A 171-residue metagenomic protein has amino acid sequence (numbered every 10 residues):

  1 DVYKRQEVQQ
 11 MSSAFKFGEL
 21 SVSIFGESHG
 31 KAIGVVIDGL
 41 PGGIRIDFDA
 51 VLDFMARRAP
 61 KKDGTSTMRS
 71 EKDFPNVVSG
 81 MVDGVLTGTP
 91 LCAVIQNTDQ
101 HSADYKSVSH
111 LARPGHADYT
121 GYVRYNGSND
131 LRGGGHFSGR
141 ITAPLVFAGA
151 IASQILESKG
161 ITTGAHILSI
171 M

Functional and structural regions predicted by a protein language model:
D1-Y3: Short, small-residue-biased leader/transition segments that mark boundaries at the very start of proteins
M11-M171: Generic N-terminal targeting/processing segments that precede catalytic cores or assembly contacts
